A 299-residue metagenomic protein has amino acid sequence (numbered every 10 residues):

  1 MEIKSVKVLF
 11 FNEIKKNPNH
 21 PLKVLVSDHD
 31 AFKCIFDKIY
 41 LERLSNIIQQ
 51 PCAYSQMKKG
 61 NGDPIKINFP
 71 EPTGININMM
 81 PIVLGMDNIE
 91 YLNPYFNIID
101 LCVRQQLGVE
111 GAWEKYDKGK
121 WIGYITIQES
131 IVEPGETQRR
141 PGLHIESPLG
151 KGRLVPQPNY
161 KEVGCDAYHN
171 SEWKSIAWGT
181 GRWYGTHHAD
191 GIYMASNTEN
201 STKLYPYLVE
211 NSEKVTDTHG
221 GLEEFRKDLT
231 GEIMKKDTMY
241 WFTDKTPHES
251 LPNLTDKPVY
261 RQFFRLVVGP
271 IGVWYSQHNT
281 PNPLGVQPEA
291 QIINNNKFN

Functional and structural regions predicted by a protein language model:
M1, N17, K120, E136 (+3 more regions): A generic structural signal for short, non-catalytic loop/turn and secondary-structure boundary residues
M1-K120: N-terminal auxiliary "cap/dimerization" subdomain that precedes the catalytic jelly-roll/cupin core of mononuclear
E2, N19, G135-R140, T230 (+1 more regions): Exposed regions on extracellular, virion, or secretory-pathway luminal proteins
N19, D28, L143, T218 (+1 more regions): Intrinsically disordered, low-complexity cationic segments
Y91-N170: Hydrophobic alpha-helical segments and helix pairs
Q128, L143, A195-N197, F242-K245 (+1 more regions): Short His-Asn-centered micro-motif
E136-K235, W274-Q277: Catalytic core of non-heme Fe(II) oxygenases with the double-stranded beta-helix
G220-N299: Catalytic core of Fe(II)/2-oxoglutarate
